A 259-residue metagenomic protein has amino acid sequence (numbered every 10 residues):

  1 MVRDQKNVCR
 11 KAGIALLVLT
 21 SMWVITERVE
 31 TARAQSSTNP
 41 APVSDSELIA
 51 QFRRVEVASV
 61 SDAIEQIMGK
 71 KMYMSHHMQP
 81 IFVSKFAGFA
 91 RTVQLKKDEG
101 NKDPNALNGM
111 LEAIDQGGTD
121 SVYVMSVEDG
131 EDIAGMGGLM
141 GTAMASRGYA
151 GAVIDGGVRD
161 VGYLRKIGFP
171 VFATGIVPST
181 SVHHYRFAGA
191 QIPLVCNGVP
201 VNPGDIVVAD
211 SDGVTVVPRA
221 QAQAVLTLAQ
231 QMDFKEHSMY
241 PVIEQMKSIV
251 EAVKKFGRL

Functional and structural regions predicted by a protein language model:
V2-A15, E27: Bacterial N-terminal signal peptides that target proteins for export
L17-V24: Hydrophobic core
V24-Q35: Signal peptide processing junction and immediate N-terminal pro/mature segment of secreted/exported proteins
Q35-P203, V217-L259: Feature captures the catalytic cores and cofactor-binding loops of soluble hydro-lyases/lyases that act on carboxylate
V207: C-terminal binding/interaction regions
D212-T215: Channel- or pocket-lining gating/hinge segments that regulate access to a cavity or pore
